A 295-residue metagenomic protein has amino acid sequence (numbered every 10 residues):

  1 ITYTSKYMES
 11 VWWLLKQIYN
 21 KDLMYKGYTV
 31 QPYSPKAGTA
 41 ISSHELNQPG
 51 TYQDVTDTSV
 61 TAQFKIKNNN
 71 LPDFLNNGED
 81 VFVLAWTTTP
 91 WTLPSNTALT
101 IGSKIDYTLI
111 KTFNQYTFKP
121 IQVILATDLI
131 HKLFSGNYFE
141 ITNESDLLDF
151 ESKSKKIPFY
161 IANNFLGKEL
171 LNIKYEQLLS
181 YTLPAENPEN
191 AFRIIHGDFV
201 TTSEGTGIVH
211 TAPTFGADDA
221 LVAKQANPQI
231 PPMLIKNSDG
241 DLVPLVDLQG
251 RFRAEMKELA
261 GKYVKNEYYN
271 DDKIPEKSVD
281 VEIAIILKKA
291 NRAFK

Functional and structural regions predicted by a protein language model:
I1, D73-V83, P90-K295: Non-cofactor substrate-recognition interfaces
I1-Y107, T112, V279-A284, K289-K295: Active-site neighborhoods of enzyme catalytic cores
